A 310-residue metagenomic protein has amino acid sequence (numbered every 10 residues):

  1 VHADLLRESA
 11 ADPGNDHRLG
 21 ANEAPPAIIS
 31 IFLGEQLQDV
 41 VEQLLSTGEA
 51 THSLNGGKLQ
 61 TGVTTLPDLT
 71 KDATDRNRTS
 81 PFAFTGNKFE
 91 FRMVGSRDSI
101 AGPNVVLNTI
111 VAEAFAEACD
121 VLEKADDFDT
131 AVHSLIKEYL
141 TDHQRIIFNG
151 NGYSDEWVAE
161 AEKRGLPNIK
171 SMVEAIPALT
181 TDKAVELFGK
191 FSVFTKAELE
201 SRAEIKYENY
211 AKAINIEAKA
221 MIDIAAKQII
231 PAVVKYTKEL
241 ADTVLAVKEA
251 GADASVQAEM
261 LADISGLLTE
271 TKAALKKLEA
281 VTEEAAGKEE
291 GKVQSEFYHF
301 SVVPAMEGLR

Functional and structural regions predicted by a protein language model:
H2-R310: Acidic, glycine-enriched catalytic cores built around paired aspartates
